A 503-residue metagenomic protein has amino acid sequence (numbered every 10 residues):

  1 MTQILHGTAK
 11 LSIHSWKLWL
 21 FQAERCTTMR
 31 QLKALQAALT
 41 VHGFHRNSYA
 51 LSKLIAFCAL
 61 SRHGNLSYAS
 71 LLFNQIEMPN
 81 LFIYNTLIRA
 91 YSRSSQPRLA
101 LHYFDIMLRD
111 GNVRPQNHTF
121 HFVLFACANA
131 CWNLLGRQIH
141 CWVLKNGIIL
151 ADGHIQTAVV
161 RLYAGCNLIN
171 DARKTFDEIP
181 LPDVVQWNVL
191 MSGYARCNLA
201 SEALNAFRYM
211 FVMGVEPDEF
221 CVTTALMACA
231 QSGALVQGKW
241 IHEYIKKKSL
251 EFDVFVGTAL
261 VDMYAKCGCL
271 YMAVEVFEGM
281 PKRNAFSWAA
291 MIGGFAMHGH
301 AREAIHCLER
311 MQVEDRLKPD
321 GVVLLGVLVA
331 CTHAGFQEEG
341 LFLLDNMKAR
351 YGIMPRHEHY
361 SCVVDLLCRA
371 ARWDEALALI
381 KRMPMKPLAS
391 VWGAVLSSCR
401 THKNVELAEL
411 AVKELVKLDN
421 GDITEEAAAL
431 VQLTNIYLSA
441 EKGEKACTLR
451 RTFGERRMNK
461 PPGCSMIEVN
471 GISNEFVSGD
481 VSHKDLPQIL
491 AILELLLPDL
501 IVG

Functional and structural regions predicted by a protein language model:
M1-R93, R98-L181, S192, R196 (+1 more regions): Terminal (and in a subset, N-terminal) low-complexity or junction segments at the ends of helical repeat RNA-binding
